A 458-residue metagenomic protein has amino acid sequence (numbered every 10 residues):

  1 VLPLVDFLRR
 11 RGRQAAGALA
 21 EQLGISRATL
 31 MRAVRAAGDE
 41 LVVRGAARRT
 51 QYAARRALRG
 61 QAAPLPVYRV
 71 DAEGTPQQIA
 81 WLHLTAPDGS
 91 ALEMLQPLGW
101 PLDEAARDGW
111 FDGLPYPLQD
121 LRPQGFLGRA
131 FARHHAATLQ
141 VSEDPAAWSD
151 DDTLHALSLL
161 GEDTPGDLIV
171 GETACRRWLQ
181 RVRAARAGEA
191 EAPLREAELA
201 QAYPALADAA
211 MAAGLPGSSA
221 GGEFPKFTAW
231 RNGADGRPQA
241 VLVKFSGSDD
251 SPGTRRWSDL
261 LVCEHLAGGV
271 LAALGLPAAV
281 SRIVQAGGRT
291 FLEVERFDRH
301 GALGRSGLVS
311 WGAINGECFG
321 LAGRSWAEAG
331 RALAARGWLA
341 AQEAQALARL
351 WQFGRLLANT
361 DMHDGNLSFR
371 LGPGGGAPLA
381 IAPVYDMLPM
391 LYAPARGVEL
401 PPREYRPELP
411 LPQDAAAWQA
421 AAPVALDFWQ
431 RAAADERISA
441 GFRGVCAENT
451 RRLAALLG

Functional and structural regions predicted by a protein language model:
L2-G458: Phosphate/dinucleotide-binding and metal-coordinating scaffold of catalytic cores in nucleotide-dependent enzymes
